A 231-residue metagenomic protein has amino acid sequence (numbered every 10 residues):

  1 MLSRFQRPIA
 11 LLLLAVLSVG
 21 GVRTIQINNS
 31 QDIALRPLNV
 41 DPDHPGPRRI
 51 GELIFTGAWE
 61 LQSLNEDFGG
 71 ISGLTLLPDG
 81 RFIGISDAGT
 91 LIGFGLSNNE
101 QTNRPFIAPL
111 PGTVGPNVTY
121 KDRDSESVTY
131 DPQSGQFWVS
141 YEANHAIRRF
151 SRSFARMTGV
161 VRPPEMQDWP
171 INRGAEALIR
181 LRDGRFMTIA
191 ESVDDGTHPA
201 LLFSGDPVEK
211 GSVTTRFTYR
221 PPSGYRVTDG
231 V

Functional and structural regions predicted by a protein language model:
L2-A10, L14-V231: Sequence/structural signature of beta-propeller domains
